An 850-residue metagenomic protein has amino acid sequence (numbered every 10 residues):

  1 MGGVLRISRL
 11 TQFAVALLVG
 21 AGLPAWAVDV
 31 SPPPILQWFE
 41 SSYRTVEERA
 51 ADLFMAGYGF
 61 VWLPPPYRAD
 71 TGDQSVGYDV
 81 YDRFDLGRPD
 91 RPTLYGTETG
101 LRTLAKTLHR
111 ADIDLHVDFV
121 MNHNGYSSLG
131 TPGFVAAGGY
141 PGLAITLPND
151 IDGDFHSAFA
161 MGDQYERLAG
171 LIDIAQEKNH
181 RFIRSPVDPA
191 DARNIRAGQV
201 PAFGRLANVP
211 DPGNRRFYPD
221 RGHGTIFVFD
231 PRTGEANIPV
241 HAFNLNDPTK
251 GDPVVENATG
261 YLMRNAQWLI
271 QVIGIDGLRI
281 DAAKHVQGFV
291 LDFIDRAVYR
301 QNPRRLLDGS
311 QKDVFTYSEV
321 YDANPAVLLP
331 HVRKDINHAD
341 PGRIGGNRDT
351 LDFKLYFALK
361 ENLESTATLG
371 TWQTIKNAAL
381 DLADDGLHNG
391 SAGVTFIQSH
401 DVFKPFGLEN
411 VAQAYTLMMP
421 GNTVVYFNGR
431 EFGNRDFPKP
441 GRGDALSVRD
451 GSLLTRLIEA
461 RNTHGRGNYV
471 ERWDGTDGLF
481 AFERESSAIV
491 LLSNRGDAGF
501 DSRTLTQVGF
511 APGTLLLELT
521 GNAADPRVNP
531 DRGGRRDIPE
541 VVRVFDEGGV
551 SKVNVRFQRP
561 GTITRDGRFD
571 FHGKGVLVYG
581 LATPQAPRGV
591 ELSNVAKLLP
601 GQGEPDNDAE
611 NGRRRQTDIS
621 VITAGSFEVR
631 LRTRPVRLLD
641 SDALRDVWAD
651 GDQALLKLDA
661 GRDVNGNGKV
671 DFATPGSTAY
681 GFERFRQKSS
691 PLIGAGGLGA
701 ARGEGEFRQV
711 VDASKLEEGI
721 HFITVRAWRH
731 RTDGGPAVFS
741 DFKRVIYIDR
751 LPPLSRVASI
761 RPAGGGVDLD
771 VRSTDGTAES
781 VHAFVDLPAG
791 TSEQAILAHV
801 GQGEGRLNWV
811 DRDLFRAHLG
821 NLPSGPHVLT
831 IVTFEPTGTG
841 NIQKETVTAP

Functional and structural regions predicted by a protein language model:
D29-E48, M55-I273, F289, F293-L307 (+2 more regions): Substrate-binding/active-site clefts of carbohydrate-active enzymes
V30-P32, E48-F54, D73-Y81, A105-V117 (+3 more regions): Active-site-proximal helices and loops of the catalytic beta/alpha 8
P587-G601, G612-R614, L751-A758: Proline-enriched interdomain boundary motifs that mark the N-terminal boundary and often initiate the first structured
F682-V710, G803-A817: Aromatic sugar-binding surface patches on proteins that engage polysaccharides or sugar-phosphate polymers
D712, F739-P753, E845-P850: Flexible, low-complexity linkers/stalks enriched in Thr/Pro that connect modular domains
A713-I720, L819-P826: Surface-exposed, short loops/turns at beta-strand junctions within beta-sandwich domains
W728-P736, F834-T839: Short, solvent-exposed loop/turn segments at the edges of extracellular beta-sandwich modules
